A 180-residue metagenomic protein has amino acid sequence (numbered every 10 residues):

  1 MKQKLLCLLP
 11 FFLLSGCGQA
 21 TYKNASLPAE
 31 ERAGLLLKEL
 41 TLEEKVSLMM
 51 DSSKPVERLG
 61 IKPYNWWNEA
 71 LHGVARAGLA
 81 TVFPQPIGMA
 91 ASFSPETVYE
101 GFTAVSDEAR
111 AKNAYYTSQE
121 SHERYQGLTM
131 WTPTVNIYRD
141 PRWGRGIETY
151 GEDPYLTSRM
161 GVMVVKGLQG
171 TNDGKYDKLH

Functional and structural regions predicted by a protein language model:
L5-L14: Sec-dependent N-terminal signal peptides
C17-H180: Glycoside hydrolase catalytic-domain context in secreted enzymes
